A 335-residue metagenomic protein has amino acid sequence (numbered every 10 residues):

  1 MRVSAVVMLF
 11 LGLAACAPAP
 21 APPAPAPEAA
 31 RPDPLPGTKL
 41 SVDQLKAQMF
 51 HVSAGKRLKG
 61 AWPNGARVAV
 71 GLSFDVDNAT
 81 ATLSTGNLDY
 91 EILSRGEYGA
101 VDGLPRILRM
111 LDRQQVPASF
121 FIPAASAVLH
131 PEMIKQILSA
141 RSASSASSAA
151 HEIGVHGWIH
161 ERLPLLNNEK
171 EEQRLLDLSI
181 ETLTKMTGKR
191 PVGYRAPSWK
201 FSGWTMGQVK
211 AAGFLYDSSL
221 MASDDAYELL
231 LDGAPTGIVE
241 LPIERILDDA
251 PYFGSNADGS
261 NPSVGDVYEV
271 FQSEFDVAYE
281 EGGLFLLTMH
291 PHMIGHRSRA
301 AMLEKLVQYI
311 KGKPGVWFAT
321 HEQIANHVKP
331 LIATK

Functional and structural regions predicted by a protein language model:
M1-V6: Bacterial N-terminal signal peptides that target proteins for export
L13-A15: C-terminal motif of bacterial Sec signal peptides marking the signal peptidase cleavage site
A17-A30: Bacterial Sec signal peptide processing site at the extreme N-terminus
P32-P63, E181-K185, K189-E281: Active-site-adjacent pocket scaffolds in enzyme catalytic domains
P34-S142, A149-E152, Y309, G315: Active-site beta->alpha N-cap acidic-glycine motif
I92-R95, G99, N167-R174, G259-D266 (+2 more regions): Alpha-helix N-cap and loop-to-helix initiation/capping positions
P105-L108, D112-S202, A226, T236 (+2 more regions): Metal-dependent polysaccharide deacetylase catalytic core of the NodB/CE4 family, i.e., the active-site-bearing domain
Y216, G265-K335: C-terminal domain-boundary segment and adjacent tail
